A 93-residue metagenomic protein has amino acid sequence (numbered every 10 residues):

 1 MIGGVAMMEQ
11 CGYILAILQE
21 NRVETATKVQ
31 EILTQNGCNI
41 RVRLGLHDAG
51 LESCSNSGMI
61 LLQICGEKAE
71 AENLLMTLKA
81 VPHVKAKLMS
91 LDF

Functional and structural regions predicted by a protein language model:
I2-F93: Long, contiguous binding/interaction regions
